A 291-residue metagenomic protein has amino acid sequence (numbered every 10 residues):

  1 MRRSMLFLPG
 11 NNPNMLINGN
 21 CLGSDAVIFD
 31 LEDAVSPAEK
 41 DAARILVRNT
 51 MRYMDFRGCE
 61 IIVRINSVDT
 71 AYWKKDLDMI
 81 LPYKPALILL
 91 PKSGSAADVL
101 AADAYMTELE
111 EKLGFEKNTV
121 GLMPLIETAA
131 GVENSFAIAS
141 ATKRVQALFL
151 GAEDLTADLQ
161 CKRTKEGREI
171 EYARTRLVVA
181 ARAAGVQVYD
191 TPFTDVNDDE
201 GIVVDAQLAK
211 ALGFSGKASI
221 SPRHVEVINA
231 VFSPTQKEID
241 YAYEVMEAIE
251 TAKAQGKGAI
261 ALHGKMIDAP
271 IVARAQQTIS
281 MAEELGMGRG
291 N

Functional and structural regions predicted by a protein language model:
M1-N291: Expand to "…catalyze enediolate/carbanion chemistry for C-C bond making/breaking, isomerization, decarboxylation
